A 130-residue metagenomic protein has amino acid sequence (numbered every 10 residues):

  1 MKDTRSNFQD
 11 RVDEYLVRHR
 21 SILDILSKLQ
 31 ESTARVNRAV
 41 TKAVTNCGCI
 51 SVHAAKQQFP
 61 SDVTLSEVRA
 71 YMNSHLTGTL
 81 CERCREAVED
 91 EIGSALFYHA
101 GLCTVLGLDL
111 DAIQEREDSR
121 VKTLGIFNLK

Functional and structural regions predicted by a protein language model:
M1-I92, L96-K130: Flexible "arm" and connector segments at domain edges
